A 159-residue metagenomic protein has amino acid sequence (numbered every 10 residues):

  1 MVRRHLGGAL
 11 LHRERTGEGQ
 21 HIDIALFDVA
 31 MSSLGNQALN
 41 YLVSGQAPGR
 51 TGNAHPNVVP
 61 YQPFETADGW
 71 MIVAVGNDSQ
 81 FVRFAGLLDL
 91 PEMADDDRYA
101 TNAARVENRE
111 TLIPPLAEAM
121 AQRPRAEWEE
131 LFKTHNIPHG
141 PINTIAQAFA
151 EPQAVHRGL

Functional and structural regions predicted by a protein language model:
M1-M71, V75-G76, V82: Active-site-adjacent "lid/gating" segments in soluble enzymes
L11, L39, G86-D89, Q153 (+1 more regions): A generic structural signal for secondary-structure junctions that act as hinges or helix/strand caps at the edges
G17, G45, D89, N136 (+1 more regions): Glycine-centered helix-boundary capping/hinge motifs
A30, T101, A148-F149: Short secondary-structure capping/turn micro-motifs that flank functional sites
L34-G35, L112-I113, H156-L159: Short alpha-helix boundary/capping motifs
N57, I145-L159: Active-site-adjacent capping/gating segments
V59-H135, H139, P152: Aromatic-enriched alpha-helical interface/lid elements that frame and gate functional surfaces
